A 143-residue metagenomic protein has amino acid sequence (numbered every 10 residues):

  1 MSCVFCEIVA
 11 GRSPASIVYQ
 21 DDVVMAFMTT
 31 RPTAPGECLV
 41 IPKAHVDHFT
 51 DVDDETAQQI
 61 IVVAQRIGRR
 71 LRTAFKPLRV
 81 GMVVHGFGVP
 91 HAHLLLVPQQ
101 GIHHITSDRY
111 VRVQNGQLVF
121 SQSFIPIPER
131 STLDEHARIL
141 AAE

Functional and structural regions predicted by a protein language model:
M1-E143: HIT superfamily nucleotide-processing domains
